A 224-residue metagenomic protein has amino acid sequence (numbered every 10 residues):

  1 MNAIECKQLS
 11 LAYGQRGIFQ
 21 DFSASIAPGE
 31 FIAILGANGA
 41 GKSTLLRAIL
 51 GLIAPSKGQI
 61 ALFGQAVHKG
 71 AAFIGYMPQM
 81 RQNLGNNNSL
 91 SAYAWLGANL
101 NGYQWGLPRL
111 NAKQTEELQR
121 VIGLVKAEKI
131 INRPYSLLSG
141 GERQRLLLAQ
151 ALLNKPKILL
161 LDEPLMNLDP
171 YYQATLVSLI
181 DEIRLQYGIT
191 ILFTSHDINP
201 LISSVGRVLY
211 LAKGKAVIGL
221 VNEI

Functional and structural regions predicted by a protein language model:
L50: Helix-to-loop junction immediately C-terminal to a conserved catalytic motif
G58-A72: Conserved ABC transporter NBD signature motif
A112-I130: Conserved ABC ATPase "signature" region
P134-L138: Conserved ABC ATPase signature
L159-E163: Catalytic Walker B motif of ABC-type/P-loop ATPase nucleotide-binding domains
S195-H196: H-loop/switch region of ABC-family ATPase nucleotide-binding domains
R207-V221: H-loop (His-switch) and adjacent beta-strand-loop-beta switch element of ABC-type ATPase nucleotide-binding domains
